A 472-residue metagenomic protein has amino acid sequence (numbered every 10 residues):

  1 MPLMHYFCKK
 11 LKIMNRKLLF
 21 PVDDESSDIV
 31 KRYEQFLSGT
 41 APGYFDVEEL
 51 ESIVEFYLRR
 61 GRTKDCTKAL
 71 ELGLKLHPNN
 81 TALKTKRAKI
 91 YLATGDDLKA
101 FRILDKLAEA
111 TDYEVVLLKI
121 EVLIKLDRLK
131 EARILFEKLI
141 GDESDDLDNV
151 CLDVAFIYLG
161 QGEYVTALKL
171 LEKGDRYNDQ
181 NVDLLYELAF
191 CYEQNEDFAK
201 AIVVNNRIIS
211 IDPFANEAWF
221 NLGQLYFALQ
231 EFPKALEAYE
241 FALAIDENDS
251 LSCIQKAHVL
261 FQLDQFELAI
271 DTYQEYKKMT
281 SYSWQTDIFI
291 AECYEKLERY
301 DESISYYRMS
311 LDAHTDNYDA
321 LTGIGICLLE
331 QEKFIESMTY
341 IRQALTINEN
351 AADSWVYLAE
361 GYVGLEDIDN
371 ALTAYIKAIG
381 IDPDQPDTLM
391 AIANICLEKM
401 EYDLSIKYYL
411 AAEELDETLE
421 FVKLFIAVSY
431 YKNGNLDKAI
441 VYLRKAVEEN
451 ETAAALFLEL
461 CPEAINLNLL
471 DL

Functional and structural regions predicted by a protein language model:
R59, A93, K125, G160 (+9 more regions): Register position in tetratricopeptide repeats
G73, L104-L107, K138-L139, K173-G174 (+8 more regions): Canonical positions in the second alpha-helix
L76, K106-A110, D142-E143, Y177 (+8 more regions): Structural marker of alpha-solenoid helical repeat scaffolds
K86, L118, D153, E187 (+8 more regions): Canonical tetratricopeptide repeat
E109-Y113, A244, E414, V428-A455: TPR/TPR-like (Sel1-like) alpha-helical repeat modules
